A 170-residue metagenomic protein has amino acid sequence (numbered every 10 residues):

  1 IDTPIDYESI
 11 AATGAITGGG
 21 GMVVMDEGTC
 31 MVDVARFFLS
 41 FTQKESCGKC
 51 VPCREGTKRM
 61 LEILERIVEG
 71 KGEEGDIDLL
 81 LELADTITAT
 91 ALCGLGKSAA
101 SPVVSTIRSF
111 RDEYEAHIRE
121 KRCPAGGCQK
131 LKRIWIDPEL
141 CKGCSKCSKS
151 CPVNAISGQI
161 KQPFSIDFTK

Functional and structural regions predicted by a protein language model:
I1-R133: Redox cofactor-anchoring modules in respiratory/redox and cofactor-processing assemblies
F38-F41, R122-G143, N154-K170: Ferredoxin-like iron-sulfur electron-transfer modules
C47-C53, C93, C141-C147, C151 (+1 more regions): Short cysteine clusters
T57, S148, A155: Cys/His-rich microdomains that often coordinate metals
A89, P152-V153: The C-terminal cap of the DNA-recognition helix in HTH/winged-HTH DNA-binding domains, marking the helix-to-coil
